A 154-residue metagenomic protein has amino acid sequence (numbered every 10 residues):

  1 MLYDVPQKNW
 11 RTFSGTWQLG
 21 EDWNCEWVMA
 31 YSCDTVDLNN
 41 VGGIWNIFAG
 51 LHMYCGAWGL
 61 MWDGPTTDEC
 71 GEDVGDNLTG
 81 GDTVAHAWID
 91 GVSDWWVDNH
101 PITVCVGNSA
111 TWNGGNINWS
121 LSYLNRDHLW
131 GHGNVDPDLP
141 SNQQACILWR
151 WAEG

Functional and structural regions predicted by a protein language model:
M1-N24: A short, glycine/acidic-enriched catalytic loop
W27-V28, S32-G154: Active-site-proximal C-terminal subdomain of hydrolase catalytic domains
